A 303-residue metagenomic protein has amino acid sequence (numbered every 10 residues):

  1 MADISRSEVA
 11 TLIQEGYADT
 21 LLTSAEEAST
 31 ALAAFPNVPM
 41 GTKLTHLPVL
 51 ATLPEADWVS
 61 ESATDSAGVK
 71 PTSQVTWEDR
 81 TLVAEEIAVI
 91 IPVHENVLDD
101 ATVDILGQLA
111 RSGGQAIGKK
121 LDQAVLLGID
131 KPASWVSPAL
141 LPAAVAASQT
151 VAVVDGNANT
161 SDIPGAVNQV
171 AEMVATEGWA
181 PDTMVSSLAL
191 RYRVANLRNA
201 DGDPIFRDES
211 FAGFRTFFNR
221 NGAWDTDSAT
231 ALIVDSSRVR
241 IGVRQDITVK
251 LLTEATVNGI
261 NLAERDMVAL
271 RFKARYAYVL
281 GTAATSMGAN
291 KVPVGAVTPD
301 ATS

Functional and structural regions predicted by a protein language model:
M1-T20, A25-T30, N261-S303: Protruding loop/beta-arch "assembly-hinge" segments enriched in small, turn-prone residues
A2-V89: Assembly/oligomerization interface modules of large self-assembling protein complexes
G41, L141-V268, A274, S303: Extended oligomerization regions of viral-like shell subunits
P48-A51, H94, S187-A189, N219 (+2 more regions): Structured loops at beta-to-helix junctions and adjacent beta-edge loops in soluble globular domains
L53-E55, V97, K119, L190-Y192 (+2 more regions): Short loop/turn segments at secondary-structure transitions that flank enzyme active sites
E55-V59, A101-T102, R193-N196, V243 (+1 more regions): Short helix/loop capping segments that flank catalytic or ligand/cofactor-binding pockets
P71, A88-E172, K291-S303: Alpha-helical scaffold segments that mediate packing/assembly in large oligomeric complexes
